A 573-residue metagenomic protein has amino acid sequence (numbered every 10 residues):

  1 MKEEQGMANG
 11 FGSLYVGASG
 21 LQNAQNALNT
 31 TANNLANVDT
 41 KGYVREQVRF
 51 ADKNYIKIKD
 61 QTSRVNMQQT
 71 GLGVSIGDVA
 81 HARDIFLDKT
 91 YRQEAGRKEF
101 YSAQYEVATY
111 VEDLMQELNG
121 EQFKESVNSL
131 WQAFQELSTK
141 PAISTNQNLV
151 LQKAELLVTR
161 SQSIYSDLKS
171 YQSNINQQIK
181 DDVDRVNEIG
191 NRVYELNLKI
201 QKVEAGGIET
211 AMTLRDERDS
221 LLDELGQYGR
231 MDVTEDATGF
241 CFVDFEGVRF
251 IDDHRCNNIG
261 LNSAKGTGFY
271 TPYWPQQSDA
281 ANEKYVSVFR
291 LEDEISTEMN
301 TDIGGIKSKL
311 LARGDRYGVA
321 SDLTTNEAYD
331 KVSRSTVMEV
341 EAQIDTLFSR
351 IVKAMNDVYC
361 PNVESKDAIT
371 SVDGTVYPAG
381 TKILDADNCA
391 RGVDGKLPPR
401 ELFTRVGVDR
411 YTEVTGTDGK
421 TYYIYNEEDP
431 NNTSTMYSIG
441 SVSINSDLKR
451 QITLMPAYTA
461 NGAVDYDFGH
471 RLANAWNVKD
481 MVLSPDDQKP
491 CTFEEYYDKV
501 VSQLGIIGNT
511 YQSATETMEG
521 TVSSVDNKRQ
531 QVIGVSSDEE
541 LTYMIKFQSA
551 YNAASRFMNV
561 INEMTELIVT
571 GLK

Functional and structural regions predicted by a protein language model:
M1-K573: Structural signature of extracellular appendage/secretion-system components
